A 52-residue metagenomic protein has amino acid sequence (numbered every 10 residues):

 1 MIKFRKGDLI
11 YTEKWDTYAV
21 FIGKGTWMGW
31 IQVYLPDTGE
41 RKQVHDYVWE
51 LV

Functional and structural regions predicted by a protein language model:
M1: Catalytic phosphate/metal-binding cores of nucleic-acid and nucleotide-processing enzymes, i.e., regions that mediate
R5-V52: Basic/aromatic-rich interaction segments and small domains that mediate binding to polyanionic partners
